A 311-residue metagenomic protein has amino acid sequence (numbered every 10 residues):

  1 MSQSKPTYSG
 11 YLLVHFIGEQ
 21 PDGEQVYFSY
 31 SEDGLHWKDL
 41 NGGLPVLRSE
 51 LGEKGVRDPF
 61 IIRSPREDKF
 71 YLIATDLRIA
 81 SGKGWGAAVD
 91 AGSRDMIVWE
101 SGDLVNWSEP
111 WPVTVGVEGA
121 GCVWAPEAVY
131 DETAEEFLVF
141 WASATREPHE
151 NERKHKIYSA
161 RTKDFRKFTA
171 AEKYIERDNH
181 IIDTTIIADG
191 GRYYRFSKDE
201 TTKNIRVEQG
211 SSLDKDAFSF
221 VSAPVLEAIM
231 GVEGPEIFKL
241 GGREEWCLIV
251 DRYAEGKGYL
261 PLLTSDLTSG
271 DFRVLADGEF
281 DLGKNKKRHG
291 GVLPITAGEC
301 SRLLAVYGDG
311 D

Functional and structural regions predicted by a protein language model:
M1-D311: Carbohydrate-active catalytic/glycan-binding domains of CAZyme proteins, especially the secreted or lumenal ectodomains
